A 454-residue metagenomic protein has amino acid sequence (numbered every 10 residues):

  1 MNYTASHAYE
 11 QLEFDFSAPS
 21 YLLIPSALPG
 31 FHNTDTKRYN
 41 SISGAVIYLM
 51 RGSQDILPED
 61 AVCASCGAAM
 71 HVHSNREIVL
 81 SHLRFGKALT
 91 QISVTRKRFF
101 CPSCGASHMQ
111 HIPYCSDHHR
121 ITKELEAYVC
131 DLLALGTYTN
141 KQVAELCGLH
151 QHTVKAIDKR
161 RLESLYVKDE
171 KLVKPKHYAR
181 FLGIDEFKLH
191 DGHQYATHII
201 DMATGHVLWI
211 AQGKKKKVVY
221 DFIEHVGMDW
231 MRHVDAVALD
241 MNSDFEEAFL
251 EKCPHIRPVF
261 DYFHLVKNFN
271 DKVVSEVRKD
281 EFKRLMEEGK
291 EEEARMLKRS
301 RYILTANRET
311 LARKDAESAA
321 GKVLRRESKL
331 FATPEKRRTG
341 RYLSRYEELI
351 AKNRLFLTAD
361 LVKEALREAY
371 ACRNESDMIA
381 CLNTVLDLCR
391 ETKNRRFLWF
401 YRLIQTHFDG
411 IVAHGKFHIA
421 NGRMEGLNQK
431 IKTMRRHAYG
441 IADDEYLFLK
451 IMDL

Functional and structural regions predicted by a protein language model:
M1-I112: Short, conserved DNA-binding cores of transcription-related domains
M1-P25, T36-N40, A106-H108, H118-K416 (+3 more regions): Catalytic center-proximal scaffold of phosphoryl-transfer enzymes
L57-D60, T95, L239, S243 (+1 more regions): Generic alpha-helical scaffold signal
I112-H119, G422: Short, charge- and proline-biased low-complexity linear segments that act as flexible interaction/docking motifs
H418-M424: Conserved, non-catalytic sequence blocks in retroelement Pol enzymes and Pol-derived host proteins
